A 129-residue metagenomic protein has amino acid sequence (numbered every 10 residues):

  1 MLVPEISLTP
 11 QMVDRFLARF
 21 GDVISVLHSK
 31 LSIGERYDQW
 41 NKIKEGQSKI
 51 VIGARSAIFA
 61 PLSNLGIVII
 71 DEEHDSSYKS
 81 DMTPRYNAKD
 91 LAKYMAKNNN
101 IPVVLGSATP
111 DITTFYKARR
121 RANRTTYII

Functional and structural regions predicted by a protein language model:
M1-F16, E35: Conserved Walker A/P-loop ATP-binding site and its immediately adjacent core in helicase/helicase-like ATPase domains
L2, V51-I52, I69: Structural motif
E5, I67, E73-I129: Post-DEXD/H (motif II) to motif III coupling segment of the RecA-like Helicase ATP-binding lobe
P10, I24, I33-Y37, L62 (+2 more regions): Amphipathic alpha-helical transducer elements in NTP-driven molecular machines
Q11-R15, R19, Q39-K42, V68 (+2 more regions): Alpha-helical scaffold elements adjacent to nucleotide-binding pockets in ATP/GTP-utilizing enzyme cores
R15-V51, F59-L65: Conserved motor-coupling elements within RecA-like helicase/translocase cores
A54-A57, P110-D111: Short, polar loop motifs at secondary-structure junctions
A54-R55, D71-E73: Walker B catalytic acidic pair
